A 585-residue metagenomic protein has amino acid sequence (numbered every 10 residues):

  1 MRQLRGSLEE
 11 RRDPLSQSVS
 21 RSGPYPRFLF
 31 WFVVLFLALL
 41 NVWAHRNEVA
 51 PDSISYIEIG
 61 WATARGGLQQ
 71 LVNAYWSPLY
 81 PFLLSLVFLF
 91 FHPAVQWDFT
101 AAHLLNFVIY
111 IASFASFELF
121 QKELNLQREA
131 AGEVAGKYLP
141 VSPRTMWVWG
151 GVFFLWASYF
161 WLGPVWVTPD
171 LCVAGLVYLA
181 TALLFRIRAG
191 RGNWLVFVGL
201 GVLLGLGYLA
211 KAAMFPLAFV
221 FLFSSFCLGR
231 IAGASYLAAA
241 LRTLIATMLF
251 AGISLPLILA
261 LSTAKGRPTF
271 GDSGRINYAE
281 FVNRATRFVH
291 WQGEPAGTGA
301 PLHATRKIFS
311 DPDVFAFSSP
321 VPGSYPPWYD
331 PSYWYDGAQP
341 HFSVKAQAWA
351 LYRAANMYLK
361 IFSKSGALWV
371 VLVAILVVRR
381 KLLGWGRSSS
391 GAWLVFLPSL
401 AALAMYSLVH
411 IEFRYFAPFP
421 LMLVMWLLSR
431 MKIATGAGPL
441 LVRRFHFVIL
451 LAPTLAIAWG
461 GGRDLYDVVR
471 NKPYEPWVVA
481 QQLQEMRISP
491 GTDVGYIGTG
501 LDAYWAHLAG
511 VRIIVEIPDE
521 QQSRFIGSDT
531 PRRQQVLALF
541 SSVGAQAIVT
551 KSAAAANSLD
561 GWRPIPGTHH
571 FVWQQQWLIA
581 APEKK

Functional and structural regions predicted by a protein language model:
Y25-F28, F117-S158, A174-G175, R191 (+1 more regions): Transmembrane-helix signature of polytopic, membrane-embedded enzymes that assemble or transfer cell-envelope glycans
H45-I59, L71-V87, Q96, T100 (+2 more regions): Extracytoplasmic catalytic/substrate-binding loops of multi-pass membrane glycan-assembly enzymes
P51, A102-V108, R128-E133, W149-L184 (+3 more regions): Multi-pass, polyprenyl lipid-linked donor-dependent membrane glycosyltransferases
L68, N283-W385, E516-E520: Lumenal/periplasmic acceptor-binding loop at the mouth of the active site in multi-pass, GT-C-fold membrane enzymes
A74, P78, H92-F120, G163 (+2 more regions): Loop-to-helix entry region of an early transmembrane alpha helix in multi-pass inner-membrane enzymes
L139-V141, A180-V196, G207, S225-A234 (+1 more regions): Membrane-interface transmembrane helices that cradle and orient dolichyl/undecaprenyl
A157, M214, R430-I433, R443-Y474 (+1 more regions): Transmembrane alpha-helical segments
A296, A300-K307, P473-P476, L483-Q521 (+1 more regions): Short periplasmic/luminal acceptor-recognition loop of GT-C membrane glycosyltransferases, typified by
